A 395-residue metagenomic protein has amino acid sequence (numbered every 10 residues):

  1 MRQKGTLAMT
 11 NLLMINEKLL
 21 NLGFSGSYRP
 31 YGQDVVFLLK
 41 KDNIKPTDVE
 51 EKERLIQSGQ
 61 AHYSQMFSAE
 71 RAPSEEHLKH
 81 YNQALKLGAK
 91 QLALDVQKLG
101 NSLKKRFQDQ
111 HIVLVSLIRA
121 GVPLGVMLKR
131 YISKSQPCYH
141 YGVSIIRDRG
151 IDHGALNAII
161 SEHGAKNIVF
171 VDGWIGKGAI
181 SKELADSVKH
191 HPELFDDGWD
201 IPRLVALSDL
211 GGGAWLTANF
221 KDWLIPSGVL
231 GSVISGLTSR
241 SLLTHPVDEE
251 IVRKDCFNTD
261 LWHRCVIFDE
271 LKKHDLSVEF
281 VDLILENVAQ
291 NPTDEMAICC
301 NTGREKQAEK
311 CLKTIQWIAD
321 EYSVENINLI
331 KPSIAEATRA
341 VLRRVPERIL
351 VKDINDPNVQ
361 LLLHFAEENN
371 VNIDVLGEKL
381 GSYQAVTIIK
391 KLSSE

Functional and structural regions predicted by a protein language model:
M9-I112, S133-E395: Long, low-complexity, Lys/Arg-enriched
Q97, V122-Y131: Contiguous, well-ordered alpha-helical segments that form the cores/surfaces of helical PPI scaffolds
Q110-L124: Membrane helical hairpin/interfacial module
